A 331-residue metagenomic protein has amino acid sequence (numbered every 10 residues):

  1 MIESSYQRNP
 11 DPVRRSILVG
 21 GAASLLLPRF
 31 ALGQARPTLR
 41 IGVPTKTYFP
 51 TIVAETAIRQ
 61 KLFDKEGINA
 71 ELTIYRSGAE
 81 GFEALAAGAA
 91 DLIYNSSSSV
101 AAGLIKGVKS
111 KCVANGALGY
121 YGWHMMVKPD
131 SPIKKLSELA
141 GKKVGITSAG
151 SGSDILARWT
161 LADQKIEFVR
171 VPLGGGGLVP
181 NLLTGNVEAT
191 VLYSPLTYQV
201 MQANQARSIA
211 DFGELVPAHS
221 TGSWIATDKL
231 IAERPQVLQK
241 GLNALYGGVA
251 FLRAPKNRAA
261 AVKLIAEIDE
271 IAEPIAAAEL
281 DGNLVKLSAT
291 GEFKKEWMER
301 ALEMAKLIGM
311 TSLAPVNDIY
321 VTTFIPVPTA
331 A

Functional and structural regions predicted by a protein language model:
M1-V13, A23-S24: N-terminal secretory signal peptides
G33-N181, E188-S194, S208-F212, P217-A218: Short, glycine-/small- and polar/acidic-enriched structural segments that line small-molecule recognition paths
E83, A87, S137, I155 (+8 more regions): Solvent-exposed, polar/charged alpha-helical surfaces in well-ordered, non-transmembrane soluble domains, broadly
S98, G176-I265: Pocket-lining segment of extracytoplasmic ligand-binding domains
A232-T311: Secondary-structure end/capping motifs
L302-A331: Conserved C-terminal helix/tail region of periplasmic/extracytoplasmic solute-binding proteins
